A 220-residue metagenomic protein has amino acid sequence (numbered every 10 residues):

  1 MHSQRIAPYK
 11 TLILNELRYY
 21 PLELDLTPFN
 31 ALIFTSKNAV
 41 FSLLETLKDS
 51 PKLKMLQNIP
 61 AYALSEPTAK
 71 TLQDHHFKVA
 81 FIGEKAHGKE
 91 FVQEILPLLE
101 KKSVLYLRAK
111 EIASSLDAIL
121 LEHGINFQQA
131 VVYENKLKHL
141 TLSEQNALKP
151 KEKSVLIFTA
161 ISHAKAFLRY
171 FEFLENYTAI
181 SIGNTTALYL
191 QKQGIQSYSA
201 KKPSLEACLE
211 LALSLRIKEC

Functional and structural regions predicted by a protein language model:
M1-C220: Signature of uroporphyrinogen-III synthase
